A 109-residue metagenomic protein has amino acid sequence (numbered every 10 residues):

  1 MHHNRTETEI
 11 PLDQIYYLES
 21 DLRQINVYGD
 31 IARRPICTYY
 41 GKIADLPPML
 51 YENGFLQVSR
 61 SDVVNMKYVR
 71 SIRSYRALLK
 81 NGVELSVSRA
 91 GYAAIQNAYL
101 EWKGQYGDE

Functional and structural regions predicted by a protein language model:
M1-K80: Conserved binding/recognition cores within well-folded domains
G82-E84: Short, acidic/turn-prone active-site loops that include or flank metal/cofactor- and phosphate-binding residues
Q96-A98: Short, surface-exposed, low-complexity cationic segments
Y106-E109: Intrinsically disordered, low-complexity protein-interaction/activation regions
